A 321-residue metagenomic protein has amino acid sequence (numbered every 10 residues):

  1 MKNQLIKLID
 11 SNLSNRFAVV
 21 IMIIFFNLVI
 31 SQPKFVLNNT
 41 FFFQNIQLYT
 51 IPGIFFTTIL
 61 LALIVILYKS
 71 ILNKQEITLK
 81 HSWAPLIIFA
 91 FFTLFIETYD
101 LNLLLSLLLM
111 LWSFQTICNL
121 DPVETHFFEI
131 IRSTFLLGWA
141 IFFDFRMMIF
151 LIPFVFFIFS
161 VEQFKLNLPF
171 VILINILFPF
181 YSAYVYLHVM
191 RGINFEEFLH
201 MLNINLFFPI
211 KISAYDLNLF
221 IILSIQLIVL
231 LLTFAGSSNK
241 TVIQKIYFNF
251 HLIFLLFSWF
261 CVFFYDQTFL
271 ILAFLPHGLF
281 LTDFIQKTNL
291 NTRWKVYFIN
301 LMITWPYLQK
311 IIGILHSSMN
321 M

Functional and structural regions predicted by a protein language model:
V36-L48, F195-L217, L227-L230: Juxtamembrane membrane-water interface segments that cap and precede transmembrane helices
T50-I51, L86-L104: Aromatic- and kink-enriched transmembrane "portal" helix at the membrane-lumen/periplasm boundary that abuts
T58-Q75: Transmembrane-helix motifs of polytopic, lipid-linked glycan transferases
L72-F91: Transmembrane-helix signature of polytopic, membrane-embedded enzymes that assemble or transfer cell-envelope glycans
S113-F128: Membrane-interface transmembrane helices that cradle and orient dolichyl/undecaprenyl
E129-F143, S258-W259: Membrane-interface alpha helices of multi-pass inner-membrane proteins
F150-I174: Perimembrane helix-loop-helix junctions
L231-N289: Membrane-water interface signatures at transmembrane helix termini and the short loops that connect adjacent helices
